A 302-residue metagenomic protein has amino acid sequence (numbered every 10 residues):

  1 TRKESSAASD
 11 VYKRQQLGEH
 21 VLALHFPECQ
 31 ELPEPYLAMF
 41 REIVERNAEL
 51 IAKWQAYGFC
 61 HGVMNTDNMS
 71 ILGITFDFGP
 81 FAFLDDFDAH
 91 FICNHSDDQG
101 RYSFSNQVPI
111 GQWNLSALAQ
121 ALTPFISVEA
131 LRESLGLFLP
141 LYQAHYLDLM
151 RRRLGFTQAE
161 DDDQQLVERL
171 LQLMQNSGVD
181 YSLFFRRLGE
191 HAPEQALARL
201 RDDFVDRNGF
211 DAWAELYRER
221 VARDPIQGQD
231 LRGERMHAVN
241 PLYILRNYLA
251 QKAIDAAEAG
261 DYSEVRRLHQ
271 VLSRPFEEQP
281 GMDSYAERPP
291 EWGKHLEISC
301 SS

Functional and structural regions predicted by a protein language model:
T1-A8, Y12: Single conserved hydrophobic/aromatic residue that forms the stacking wall/gate of nucleotide- or nucleobase-binding
Y12, I51-W54, L122, L272: Hydrophobic, Leu/Ile/Phe/Ala-enriched alpha-helical segments that form helix-helix packing faces
L17, V21: Active-site cores of enzymes that catalyze phosphoryl transfer or operate on phosphate-rich substrates
A23-D77, D86, V108, Q112-L115 (+4 more regions): Conserved kinase catalytic-core segment
D77-H95: Flexible glycine/proline-rich, aromatic-decorated loop/lid segments
C93, D98-S302: Regulatory N- and C-terminal appendages and interdomain linkers associated with kinase/kinase-like NTP transferase
